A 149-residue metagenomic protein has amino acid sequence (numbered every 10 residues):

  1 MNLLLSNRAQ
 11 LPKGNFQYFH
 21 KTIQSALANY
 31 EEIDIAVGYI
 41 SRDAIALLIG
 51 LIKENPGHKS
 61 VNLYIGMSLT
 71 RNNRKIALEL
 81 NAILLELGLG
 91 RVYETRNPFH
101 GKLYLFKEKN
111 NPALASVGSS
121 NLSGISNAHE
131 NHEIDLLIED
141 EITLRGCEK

Functional and structural regions predicted by a protein language model:
M1-K149: PLD/PLD-like phosphodiesterase catalytic module centered on the HKD motif
